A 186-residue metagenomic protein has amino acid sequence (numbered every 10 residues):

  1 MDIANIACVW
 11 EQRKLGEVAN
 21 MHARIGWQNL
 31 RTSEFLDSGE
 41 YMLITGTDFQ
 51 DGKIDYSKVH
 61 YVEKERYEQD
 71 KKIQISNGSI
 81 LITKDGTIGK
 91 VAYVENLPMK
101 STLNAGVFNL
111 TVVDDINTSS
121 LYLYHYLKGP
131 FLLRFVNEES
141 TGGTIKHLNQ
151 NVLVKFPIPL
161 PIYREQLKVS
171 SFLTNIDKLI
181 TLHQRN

Functional and structural regions predicted by a protein language model:
M1-K14, L160-N186: Amphipathic alpha-helical coiled-coil/heptad-repeat segments
I3-G26, K155: Non-catalytic DNA-recognition/assembly elements of restriction-modification systems
A4-V9, N109-S119, L133-R134, N151-L167: Proline-centric
R13-V18, T47, A105, P130 (+1 more regions): Structural detector for helix-capping/boundary residues
G16-A19, R31-R66, L110: DNA target-recognition patches
Q28-E34, E138-S140: Short coil/turn segments at secondary-structure boundaries
T45-G46, S57-P130: A short beta-sheet element
K84, K100-F108, T141-R164: A short glycine-rich beta-alpha junction/loop motif
